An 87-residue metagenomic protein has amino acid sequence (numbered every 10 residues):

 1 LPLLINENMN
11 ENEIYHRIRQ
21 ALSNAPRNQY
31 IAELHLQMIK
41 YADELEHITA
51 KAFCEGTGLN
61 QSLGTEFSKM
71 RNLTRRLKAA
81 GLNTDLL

Functional and structural regions predicted by a protein language model:
L1-N8: Short, Lys/Arg-enriched N-terminal segments with co-localized hydrophobic residues within the first ~10-30 amino acids
I14-Q37: Short, Lys/Arg-enriched anionic-surface-contact patches
A32-I48: Short, amphipathic alpha-helical "recognition" segments used to contact nucleic acids or chromatin
A52-T57: Short alpha-helical "recognition helix" segments of helix-turn-helix
Q61-R75: Major-groove recognition helix of helix-turn-helix-like DNA-binding domains
R71-L87: Short Lys/Arg-enriched helix C-cap and helix-to-coil transition segments that create basic nucleic-acid-contact patches
